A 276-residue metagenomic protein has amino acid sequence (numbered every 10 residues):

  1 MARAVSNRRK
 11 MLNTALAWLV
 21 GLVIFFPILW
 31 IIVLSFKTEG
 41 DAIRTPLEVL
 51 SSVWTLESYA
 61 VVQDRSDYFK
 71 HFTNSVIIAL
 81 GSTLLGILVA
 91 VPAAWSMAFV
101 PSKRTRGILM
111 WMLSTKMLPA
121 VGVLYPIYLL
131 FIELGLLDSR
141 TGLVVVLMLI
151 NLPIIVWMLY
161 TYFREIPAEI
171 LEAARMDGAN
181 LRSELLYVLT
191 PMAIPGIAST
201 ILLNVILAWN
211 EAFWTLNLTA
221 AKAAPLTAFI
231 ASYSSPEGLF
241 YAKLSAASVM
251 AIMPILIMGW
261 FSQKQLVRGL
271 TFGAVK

Functional and structural regions predicted by a protein language model:
M1-K276: A hydrophobic, multi-pass inner-membrane permease signature
